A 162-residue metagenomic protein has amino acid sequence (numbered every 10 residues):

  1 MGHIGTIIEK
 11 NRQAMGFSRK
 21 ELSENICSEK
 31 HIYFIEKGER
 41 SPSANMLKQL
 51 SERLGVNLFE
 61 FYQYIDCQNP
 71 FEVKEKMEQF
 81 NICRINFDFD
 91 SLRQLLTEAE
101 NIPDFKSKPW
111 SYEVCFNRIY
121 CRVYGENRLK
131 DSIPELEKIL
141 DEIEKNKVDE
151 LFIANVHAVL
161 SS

Functional and structural regions predicted by a protein language model:
M1-A14: A short, Lys/Arg-rich alpha-helix, primarily the initiator
K10, K20-E21, Q49: Alpha-helical residues within helix-turn-helix
M15-F34: Short alpha-helical DNA-recognition segment
N45-E60: DNA major-groove recognition helix of helix-turn-helix/homeodomain DNA-binding modules
Q63-D88: Short, charged recognition helix plus adjacent turn of helix-turn-helix-like nucleic-acid-binding domains
Y64-I65, E100-S111, L140-I153: Flexible helix-coil transition and linker loops at the boundaries of alpha-helical arrays
K74, E78, W110-C121, F152 (+1 more regions): "A position-specific structural signal for the A-helix of alpha-solenoid helical repeats
C83-E98, Y124-D141: Helix-turn-helix repeat elements of alpha-solenoid scaffolds
